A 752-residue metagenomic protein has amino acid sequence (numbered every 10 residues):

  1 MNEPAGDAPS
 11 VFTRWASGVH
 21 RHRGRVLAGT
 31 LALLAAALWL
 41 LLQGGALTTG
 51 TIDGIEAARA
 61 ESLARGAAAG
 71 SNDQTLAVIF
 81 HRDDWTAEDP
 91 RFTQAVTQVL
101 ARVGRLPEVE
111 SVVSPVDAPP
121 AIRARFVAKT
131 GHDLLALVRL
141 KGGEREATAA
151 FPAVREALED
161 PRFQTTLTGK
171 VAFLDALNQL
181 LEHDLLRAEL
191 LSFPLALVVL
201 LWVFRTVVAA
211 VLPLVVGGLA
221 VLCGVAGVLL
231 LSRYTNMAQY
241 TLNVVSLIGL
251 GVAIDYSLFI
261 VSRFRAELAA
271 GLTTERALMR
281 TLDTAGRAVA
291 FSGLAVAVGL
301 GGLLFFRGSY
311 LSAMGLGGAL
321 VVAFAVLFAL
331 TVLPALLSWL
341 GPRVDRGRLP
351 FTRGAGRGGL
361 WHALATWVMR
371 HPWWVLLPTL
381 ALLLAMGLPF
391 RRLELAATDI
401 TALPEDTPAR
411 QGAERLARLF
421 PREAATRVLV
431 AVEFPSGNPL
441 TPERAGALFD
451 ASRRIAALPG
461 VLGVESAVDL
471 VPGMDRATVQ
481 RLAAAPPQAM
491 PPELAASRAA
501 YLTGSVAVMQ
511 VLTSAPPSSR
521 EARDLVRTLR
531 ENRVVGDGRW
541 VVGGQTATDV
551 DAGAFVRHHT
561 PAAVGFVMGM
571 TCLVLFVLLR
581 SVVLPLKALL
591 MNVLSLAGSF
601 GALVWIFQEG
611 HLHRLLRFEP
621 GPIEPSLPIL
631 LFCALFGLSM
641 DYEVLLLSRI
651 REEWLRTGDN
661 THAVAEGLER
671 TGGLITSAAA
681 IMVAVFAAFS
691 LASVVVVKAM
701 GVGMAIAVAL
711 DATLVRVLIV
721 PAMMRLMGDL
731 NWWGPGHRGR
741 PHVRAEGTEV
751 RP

Functional and structural regions predicted by a protein language model:
M1-G45, V109, A124, G142-L395 (+1 more regions): Membrane-embedded transmembrane helical bundles of large multi-pass transporters/channels
L34, D83-W85, P119: Short active-site-proximal "capping" loops at secondary-structure junctions
A46-T51: Interfacial/capping segments of alpha-helical transmembrane domains
G54-D73, A87-V171, R392-H613, P622 (+1 more regions): Structured non-transmembrane domains adjacent to transmembrane bundles in polytopic membrane proteins
Q74-D83: Acidic/histidine-rich, surface-exposed loop or edge segments in extracytoplasmic proteins
D84-T86, F305, G437-P439, F689-L691: Short, solvent-exposed loop/turn segments at secondary-structure junctions
